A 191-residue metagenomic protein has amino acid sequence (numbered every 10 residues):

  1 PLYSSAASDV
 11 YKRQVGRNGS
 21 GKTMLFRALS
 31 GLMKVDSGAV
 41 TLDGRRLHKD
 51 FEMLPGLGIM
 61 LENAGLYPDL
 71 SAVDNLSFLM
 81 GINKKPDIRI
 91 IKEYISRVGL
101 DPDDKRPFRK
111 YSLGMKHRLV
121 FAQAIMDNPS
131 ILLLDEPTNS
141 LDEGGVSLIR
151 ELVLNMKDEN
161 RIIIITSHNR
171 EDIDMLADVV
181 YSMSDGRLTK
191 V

Functional and structural regions predicted by a protein language model:
P1-Y11: Single conserved hydrophobic/aromatic residue that forms the stacking wall/gate of nucleotide- or nucleobase-binding
S30: Helix-to-loop junction immediately C-terminal to a conserved catalytic motif
G38-M53: Conserved ABC transporter NBD signature motif
S77, I88-D103: Conserved ABC ATPase "signature" region
L132-E136: Catalytic Walker B motif of ABC-type/P-loop ATPase nucleotide-binding domains
S167-H168: H-loop/switch region of ABC-family ATPase nucleotide-binding domains
